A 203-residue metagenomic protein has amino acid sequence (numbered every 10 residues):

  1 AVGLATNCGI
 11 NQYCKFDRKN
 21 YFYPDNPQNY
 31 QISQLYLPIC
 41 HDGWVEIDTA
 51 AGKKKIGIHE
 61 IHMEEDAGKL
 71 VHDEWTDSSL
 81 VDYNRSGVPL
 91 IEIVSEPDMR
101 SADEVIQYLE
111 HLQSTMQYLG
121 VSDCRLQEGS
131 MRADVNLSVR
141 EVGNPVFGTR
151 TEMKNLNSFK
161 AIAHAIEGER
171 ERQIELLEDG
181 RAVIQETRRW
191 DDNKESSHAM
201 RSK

Functional and structural regions predicted by a protein language model:
A1-K203: Basic, nucleic-acid-interacting segments
